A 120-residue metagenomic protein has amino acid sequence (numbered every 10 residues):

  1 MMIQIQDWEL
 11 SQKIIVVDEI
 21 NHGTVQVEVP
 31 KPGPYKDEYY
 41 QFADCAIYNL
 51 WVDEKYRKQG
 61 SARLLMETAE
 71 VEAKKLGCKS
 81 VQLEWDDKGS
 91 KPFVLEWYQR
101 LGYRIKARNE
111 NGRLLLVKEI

Functional and structural regions predicted by a protein language model:
M1-Y48, R108-N109: Acetyl-CoA-dependent GNAT
P30-P32, K55, K88: Short coil/turn motifs at secondary-structure junctions
Y48, D53, D86: Residue-level recognition of the GNAT/N-acetyltransferase active site
V52, K58-V71, E96, R100: Conserved acetyl-CoA-binding loop-helix of GNAT-fold acetyltransferases
A73-D87: Conserved GNAT acetyl-CoA-binding A-motif
D87-R108: Conserved active-site alpha-helix within GNAT-family acetyltransferase domains
R108-I120: Active-site/acyl-donor-binding loops of N-acyltransferases
